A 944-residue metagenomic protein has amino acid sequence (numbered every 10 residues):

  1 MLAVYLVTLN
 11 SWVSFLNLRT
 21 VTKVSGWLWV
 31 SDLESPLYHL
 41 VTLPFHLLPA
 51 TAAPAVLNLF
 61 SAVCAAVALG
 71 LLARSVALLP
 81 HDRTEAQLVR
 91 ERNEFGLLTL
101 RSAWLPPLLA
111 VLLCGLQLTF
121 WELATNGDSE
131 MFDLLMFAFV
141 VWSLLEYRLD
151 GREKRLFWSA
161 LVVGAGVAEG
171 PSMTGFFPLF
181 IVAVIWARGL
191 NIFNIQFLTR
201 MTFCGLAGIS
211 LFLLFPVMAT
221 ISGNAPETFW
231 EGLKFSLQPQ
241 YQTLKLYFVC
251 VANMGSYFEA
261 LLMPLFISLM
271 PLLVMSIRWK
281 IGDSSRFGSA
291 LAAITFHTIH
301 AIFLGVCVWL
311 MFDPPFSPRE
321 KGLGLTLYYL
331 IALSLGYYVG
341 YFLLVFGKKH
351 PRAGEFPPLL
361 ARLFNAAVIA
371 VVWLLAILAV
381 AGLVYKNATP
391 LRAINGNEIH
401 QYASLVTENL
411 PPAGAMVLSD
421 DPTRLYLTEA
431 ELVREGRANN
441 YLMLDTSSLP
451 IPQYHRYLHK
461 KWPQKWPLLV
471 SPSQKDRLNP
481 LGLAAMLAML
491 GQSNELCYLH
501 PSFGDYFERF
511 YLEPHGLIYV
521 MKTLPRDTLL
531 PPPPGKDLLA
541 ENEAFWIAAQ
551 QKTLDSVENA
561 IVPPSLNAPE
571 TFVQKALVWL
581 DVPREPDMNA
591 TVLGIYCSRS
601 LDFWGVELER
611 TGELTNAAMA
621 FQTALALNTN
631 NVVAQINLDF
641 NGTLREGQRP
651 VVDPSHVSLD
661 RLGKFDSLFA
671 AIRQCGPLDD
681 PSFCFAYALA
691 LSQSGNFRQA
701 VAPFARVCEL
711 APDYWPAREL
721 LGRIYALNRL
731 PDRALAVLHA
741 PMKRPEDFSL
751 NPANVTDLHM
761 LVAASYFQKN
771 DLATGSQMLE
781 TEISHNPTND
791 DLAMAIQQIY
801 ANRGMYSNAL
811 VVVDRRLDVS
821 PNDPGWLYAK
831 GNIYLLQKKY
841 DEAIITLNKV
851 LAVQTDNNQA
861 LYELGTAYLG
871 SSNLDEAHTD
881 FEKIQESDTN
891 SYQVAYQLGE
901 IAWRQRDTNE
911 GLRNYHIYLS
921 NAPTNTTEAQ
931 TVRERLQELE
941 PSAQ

Functional and structural regions predicted by a protein language model:
M1-L16, C114-L116, L206-S222, C307: Transmembrane signal-anchor helices characteristic of membrane glycosylation enzymes that use polyprenol
L16, F60-C64, L109-L112, L116-F139 (+3 more regions): Multi-pass, polyprenyl lipid-linked donor-dependent membrane glycosyltransferases
S25-A55, L59-V63, G70, G166: Short hydrophobic/aromatic helix or loop-helix immediately within or flanking a transmembrane segment in polytopic
L59-L97, M136-E146: Transmembrane-helix motifs of polytopic, lipid-linked glycan transferases
T125-S129, L134, E146-A702, D713: ER/secretory pathway lumenal C-terminal domains and tails of membrane proteins involved in glycoprotein biogenesis
F603, N637, A686, L720 (+7 more regions): Canonical tetratricopeptide repeat
R610, T643-L644, Q693, L727 (+6 more regions): Register position in tetratricopeptide repeats
